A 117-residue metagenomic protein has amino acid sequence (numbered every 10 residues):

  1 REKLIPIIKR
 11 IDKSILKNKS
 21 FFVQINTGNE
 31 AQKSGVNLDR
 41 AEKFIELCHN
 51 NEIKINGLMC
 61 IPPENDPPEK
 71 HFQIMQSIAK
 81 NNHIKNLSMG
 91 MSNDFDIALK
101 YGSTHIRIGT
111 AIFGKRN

Functional and structural regions predicted by a protein language model:
R1-N86, M91-N93, Y101: Conserved alpha/beta-domain cores
D96-N117: C-terminal helical cap(s) of enzyme catalytic domains, especially alpha/beta-barrels
